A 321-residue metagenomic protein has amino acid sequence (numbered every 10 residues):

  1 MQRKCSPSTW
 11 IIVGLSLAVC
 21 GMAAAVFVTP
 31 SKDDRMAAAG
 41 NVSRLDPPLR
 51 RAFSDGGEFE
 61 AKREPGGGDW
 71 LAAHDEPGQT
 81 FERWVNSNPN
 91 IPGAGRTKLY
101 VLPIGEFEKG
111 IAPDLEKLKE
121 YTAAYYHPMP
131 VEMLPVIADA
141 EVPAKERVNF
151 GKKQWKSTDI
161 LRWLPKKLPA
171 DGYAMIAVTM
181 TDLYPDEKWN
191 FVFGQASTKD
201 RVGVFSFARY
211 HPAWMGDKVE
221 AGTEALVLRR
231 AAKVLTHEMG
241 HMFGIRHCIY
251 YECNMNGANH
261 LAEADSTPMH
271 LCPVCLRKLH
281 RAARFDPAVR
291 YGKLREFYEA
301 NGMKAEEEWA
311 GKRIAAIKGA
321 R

Functional and structural regions predicted by a protein language model:
K4-L168, G172-A174, V178, Y291-R321: N-terminal low-structure segments adjacent to metalloprotease catalytic domains across cellular compartments
T29, N190-F191, L279: Intrinsically disordered low-complexity regions specifically enriched for long asparagine
D33-K62, G203-A225, R229-R230, H247-R321: Metalloprotease/metallohydrolase-associated module, dominated by Zn2+-dependent proteases
G95, P169-A170, T198-K199, I249 (+1 more regions): A short, structural micro-pattern
F107, L183-Y184, H280: Surface-exposed, flexible loop/turn segments at secondary-structure boundaries
P169-E238, M242: Active-site-proximal segment of zinc-dependent metalloprotease catalytic domains
